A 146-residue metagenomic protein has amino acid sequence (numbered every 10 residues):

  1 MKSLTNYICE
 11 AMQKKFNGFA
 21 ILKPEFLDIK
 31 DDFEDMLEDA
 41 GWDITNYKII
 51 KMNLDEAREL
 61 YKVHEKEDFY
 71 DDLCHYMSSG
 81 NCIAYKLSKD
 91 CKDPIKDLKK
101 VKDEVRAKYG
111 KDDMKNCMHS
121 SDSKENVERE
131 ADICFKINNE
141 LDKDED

Functional and structural regions predicted by a protein language model:
Y7-D146: Non-catalytic terminal and connector segments of soluble metabolic enzymes
